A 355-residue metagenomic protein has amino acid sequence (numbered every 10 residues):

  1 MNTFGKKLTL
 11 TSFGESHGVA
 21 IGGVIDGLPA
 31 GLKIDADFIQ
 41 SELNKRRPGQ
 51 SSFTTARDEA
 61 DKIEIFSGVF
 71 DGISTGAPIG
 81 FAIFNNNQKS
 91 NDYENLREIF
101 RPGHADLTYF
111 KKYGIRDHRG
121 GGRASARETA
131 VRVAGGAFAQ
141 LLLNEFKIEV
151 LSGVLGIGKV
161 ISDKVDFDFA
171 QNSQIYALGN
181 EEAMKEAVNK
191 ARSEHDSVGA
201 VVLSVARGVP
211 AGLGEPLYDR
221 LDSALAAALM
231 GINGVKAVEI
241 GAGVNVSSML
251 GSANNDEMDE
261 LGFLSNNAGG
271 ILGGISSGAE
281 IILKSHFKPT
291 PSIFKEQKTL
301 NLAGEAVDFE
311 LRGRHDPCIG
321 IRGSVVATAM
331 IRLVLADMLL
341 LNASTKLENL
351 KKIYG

Functional and structural regions predicted by a protein language model:
M1-R57: N-terminal, positively charged regions that mediate nucleic acid binding
T9-G14, R116-E128, A211-E215, A268-I271 (+1 more regions): A short glycine/serine-rich beta->alpha loop
F13-V19, H195-A306: Glycine-rich anion/phosphate-binding loop at the beta-strand->alpha-helix junction
V19-G31, R127-I148, S152, D219 (+4 more regions): Alpha-helical support elements that line or immediately flank enzyme active sites and cofactor-binding pockets
L43-P102, D106: Glycine-rich, N-terminal phosphate-binding loop and its surrounding beta-alpha-beta segment
R97-R123, Q297-P317: Short acidic, glycine/tyrosine-flanked loop/strand segments centered on an H-E-D-like triad
K112-L217: Glycine-rich, mobile lid/loop segments that gate access to catalytic sites or pores
S292-G355: Internal helix-turn-beta structural module
